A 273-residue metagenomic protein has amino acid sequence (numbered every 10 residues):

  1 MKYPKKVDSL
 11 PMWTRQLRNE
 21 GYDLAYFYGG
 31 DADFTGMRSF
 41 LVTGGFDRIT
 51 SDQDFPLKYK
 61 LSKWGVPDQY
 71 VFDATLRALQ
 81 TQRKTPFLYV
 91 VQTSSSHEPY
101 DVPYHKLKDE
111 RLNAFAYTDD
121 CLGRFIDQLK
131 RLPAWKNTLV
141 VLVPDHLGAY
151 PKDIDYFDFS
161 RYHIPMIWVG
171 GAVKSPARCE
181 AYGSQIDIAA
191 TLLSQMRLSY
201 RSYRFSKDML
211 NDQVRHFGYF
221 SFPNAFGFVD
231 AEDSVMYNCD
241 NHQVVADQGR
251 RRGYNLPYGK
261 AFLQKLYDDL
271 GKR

Functional and structural regions predicted by a protein language model:
M1-R273: Solvent-exposed soluble domains appended to multi-pass membrane proteins
